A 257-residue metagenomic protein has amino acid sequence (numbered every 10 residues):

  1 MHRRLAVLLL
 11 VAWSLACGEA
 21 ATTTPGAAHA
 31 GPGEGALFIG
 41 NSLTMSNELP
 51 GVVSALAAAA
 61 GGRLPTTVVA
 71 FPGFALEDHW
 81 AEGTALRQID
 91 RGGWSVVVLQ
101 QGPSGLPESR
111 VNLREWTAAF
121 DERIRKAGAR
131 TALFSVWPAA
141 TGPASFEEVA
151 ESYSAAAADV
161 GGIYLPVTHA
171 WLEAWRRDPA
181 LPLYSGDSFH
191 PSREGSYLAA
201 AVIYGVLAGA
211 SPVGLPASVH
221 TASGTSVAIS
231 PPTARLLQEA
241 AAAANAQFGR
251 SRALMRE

Functional and structural regions predicted by a protein language model:
M1-A6: Bacterial N-terminal signal peptides that target proteins for export
L10-V11: Residue-level signal for mature regions of secreted extracellular proteins and peptides
S14-A16: C-terminal motif of bacterial Sec signal peptides marking the signal peptidase cleavage site
G18-A20: Bacterial signal peptide processing site
T24-L37: Post-signal peptide N-terminal segment of mature Sec-exported envelope proteins
E34-I39, L43-A118, R125, Q247: Conserved SGNH/GDSL esterase-like catalytic core that processes O-acyl groups on lipids and polysaccharides
L86-Y197, A201, G205-P216: Alpha-helical cap/lid subdomain in secreted, periplasmic, or secretory-pathway luminal O-acyl-processing enzymes
H190, A201-E257: Conserved catalytic region of serine esterases and O-acyltransferases that act on ester linkages in lipids
